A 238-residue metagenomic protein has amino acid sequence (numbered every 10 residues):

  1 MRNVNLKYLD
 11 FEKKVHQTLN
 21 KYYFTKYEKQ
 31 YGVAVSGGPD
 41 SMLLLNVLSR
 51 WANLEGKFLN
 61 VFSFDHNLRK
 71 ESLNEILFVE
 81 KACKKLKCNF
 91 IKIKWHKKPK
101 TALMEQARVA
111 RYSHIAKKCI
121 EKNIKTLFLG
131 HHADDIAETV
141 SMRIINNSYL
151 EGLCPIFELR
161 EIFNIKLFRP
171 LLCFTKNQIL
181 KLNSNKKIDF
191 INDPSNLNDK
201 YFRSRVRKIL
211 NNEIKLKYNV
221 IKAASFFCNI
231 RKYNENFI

Functional and structural regions predicted by a protein language model:
M1-R2, I209: Charged, low-complexity surface segments at secondary-structure and domain boundaries
R2-Y149, N177-Q178, S184-N185: ATP-dependent adenylation/nucleotidyltransferase module used to activate substrates
T126, D134-I238: Flexible helical/loop "lid" subdomain adjacent to adenine-nucleotide binding pockets
